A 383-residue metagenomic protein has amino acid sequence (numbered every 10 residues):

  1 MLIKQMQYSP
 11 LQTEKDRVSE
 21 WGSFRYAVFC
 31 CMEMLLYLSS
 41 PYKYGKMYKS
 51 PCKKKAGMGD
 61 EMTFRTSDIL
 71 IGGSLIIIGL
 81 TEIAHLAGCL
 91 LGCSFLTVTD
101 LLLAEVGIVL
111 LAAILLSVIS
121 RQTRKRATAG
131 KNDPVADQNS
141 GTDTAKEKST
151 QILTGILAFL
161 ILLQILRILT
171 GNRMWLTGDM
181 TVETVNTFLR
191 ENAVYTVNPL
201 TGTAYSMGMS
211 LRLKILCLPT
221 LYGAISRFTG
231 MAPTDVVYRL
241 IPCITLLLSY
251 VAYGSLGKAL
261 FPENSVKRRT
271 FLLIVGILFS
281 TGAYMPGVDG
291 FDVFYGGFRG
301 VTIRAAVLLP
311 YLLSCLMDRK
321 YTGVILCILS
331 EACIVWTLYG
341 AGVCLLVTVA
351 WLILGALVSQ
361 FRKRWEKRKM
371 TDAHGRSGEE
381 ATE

Functional and structural regions predicted by a protein language model:
G22-D143, A381-E383: Membrane-embedded, hydrophobic transmembrane alpha-helices
L90-T99, R173-M174, M285-R304: Membrane-helix boundary/interfacial segments in multi-pass membrane proteins
L102-G107, I244, L248, R299-Y311: Membrane-embedded alpha-helical segments of multi-pass membrane proteins, especially the transmembrane helices
L102-V118, I156-I165, S280, V349-A356: Hydrophobic core of alpha-helical transmembrane segments in multi-pass integral membrane proteins
L163-F279, V288-F298: Active-site lumenal/periplasmic loops and adjacent helix-entry segments of GT-C-fold, multi-pass membrane
L309-G323: Membrane-interface transmembrane helices that cradle and orient dolichyl/undecaprenyl
G323-Y339: Membrane-interface alpha helices of multi-pass inner-membrane proteins
C344-M370: Perimembrane helix-loop-helix junctions
